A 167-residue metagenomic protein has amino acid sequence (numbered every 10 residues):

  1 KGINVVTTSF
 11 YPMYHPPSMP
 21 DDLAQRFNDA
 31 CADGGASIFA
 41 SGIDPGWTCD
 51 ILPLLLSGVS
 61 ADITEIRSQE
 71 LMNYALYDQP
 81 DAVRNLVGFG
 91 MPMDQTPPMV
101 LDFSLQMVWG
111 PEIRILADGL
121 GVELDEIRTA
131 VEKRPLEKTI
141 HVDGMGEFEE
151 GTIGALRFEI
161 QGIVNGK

Functional and structural regions predicted by a protein language model:
K1-F10: Rossmann-fold NAD(P) dinucleotide-binding segment
I3, G34-S37, V122: Short glycine/serine/threonine/alanine-rich loop segments
T7-T8, I38-S41, R67-S68: General beta-strand structural signal in soluble alpha/beta enzymes
S9-A36: Rossmann-fold NAD(P)-binding glycine/threonine-rich loop
P12-H15, M19-P20, I43-C49, N73: Gly/Ser/Thr-rich loops at beta-strand to alpha-helix junctions that form or flank small-molecule/cofactor-binding
M13-P17, I38-I43, Q95-L105: Flexible, glycine/proline-enriched loop segments at strand-loop-helix junctions that form or flank small-ligand binding
F27-A30, G34-D62: Adenosine-phosphate binding glycine-rich loop
S57-K167: Active-site-lining helix/loop region of Rossmann-like oxidoreductase modules
